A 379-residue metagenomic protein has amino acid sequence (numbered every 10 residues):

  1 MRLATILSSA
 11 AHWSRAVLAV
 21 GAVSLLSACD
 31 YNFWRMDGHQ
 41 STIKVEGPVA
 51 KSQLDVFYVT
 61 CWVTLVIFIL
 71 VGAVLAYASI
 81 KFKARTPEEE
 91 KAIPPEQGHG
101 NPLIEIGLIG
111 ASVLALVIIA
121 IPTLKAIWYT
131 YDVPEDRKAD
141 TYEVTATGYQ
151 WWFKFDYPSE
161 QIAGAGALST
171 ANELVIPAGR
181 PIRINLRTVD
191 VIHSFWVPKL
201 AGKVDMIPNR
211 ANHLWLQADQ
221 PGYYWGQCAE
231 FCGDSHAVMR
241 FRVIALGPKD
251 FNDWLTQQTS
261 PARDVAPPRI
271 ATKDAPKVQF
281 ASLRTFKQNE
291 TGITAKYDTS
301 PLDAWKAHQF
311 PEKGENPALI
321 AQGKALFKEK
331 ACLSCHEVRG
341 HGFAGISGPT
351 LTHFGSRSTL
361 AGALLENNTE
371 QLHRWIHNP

Functional and structural regions predicted by a protein language model:
M1-N32: N-terminal secretory/membrane targeting signals
S24, V74-Y77, P122: Transmembrane alpha-helix boundary/anchor motif
D30-V59, S79-S334, G340-I346, A363-P379: Non-transmembrane, membrane-proximal soluble domains of secreted or membrane proteins
Q53-G72: Hydrophobic single transmembrane helices highlighted by the model
V66-R85: Alpha-helical transmembrane segments
L351: "…together with the soluble PPM/PP2C metallo-phosphatase catalytic core" -> "…together with the soluble PPM/PP2C
S356-T359: Exoplasmic/lumenal beta-rich domain surfaces
